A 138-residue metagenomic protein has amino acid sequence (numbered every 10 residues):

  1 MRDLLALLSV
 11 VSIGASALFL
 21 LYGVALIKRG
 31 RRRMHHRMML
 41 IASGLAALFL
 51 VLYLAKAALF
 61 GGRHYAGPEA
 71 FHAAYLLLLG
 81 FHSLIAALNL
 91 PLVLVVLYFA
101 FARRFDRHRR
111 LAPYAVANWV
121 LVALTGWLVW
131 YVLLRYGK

Functional and structural regions predicted by a protein language model:
M1-K138: Alpha-helical membrane insertion/targeting regions
